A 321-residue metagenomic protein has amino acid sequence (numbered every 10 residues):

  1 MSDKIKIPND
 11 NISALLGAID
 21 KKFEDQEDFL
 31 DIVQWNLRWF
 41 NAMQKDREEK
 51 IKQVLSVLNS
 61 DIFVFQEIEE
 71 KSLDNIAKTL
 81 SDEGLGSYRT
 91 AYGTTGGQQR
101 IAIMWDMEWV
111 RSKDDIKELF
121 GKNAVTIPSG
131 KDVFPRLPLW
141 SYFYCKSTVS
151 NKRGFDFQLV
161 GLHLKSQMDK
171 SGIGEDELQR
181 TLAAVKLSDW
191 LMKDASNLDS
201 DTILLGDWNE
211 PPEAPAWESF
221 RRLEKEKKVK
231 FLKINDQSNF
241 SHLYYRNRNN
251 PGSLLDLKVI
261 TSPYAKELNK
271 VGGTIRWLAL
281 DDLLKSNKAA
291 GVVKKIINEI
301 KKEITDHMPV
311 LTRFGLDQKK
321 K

Functional and structural regions predicted by a protein language model:
M1-D20, K71, V133, K193-T202 (+1 more regions): Metal-dependent phosphoester-hydrolase catalytic domains
M1-I101, F157, A184-V185, K285-K321: N-terminal, active-site-proximal structural segment of metallo-dependent hydrolase catalytic domains
F29-W39, D114, G154-D169, I173: Active-site-proximal beta-strand elements of phosphoester/diester hydrolases
R38, I68-E69, H163-K165, W208-P211: Catalytic metal-binding/acid-base residues of hydrolase active sites
S56-S60, A77-L85, W109, D189-S196 (+2 more regions): Sec-exported extracytoplasmic/periplasmic mature domains
I68-V160: Structured beta-strand-rich core segments of catalytic domains in phosphoester-bond hydrolases
N151, T181-L205: His/acidic metal-ligating clusters that form di-metal
L164-V185, E213-P215: Active-site-proximal segments of metal-dependent phosphoesterases and phosphodiesterases across multiple
